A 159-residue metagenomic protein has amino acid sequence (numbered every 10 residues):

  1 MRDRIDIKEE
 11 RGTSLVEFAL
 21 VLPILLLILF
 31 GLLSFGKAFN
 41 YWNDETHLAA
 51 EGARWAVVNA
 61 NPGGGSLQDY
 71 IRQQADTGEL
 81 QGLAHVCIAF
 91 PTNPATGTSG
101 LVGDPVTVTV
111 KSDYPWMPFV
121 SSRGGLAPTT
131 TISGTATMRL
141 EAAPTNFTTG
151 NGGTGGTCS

Functional and structural regions predicted by a protein language model:
R2, A50-S159: Short, conserved structural patches
R2-A75: Alpha-helical assembly-interface signal, strongest on the long, hydrophobic N-terminal helix that forms
